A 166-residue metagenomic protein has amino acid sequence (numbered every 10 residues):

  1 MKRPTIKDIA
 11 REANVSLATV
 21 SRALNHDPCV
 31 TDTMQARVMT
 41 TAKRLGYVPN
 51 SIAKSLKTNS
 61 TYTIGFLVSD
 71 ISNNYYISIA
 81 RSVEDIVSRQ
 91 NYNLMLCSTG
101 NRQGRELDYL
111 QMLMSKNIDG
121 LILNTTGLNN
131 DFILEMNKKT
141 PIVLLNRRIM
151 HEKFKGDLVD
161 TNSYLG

Functional and structural regions predicted by a protein language model:
M1, L56, L113, L134-E135: Structural motif
M1-Y62: N-terminal helix-turn-helix DNA-binding module of bacterial transcription factors
D8, H26, R102, N162-S163: Acidic/polar helix N-cap motif
T41, S82-I86, F132-M136: Alpha-helical structural signal in soluble globular domains
L45-M112, K116-D119: Amphipathic helical "hinge" segments at domain boundaries
N101, N124-G166: Flexible loop/hinge segments that line or gate small-molecule binding clefts
